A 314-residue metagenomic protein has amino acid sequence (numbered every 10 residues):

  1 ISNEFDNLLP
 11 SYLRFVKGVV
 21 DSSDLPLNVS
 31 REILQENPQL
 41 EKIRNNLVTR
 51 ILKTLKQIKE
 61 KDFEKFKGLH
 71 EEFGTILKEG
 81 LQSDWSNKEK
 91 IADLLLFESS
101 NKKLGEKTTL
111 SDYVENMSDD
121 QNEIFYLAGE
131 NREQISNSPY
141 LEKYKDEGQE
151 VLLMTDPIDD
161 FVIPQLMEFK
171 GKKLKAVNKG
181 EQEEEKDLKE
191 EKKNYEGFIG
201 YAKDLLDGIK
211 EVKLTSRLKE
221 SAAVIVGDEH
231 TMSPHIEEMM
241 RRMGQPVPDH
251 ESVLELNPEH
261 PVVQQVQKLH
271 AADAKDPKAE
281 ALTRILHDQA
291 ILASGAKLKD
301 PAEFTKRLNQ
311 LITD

Functional and structural regions predicted by a protein language model:
I1-D314: Conserved GHKL (Bergerat-fold) ATPase module
